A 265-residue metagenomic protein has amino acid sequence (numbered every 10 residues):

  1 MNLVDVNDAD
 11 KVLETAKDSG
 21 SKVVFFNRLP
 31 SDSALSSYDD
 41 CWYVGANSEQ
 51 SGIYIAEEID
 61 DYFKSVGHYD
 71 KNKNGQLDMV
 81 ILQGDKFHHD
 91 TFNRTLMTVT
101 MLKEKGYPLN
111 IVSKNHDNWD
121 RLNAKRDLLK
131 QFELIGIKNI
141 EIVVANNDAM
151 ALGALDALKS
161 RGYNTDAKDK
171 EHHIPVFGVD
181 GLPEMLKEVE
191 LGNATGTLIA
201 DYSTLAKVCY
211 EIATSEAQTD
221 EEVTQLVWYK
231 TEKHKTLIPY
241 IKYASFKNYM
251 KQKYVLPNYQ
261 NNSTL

Functional and structural regions predicted by a protein language model:
M1-S19, V23, T98, V112-K187: Hydrophobic alpha-helical
V12-Q50, N74-G75, P183-E190: Flexible loop/hinge segments that line or gate small-molecule binding clefts
Y38-E49, G84-H88, V112-N118, N139-I142 (+1 more regions): Second-shell loop/turn segments in exported
Y43-Q76, A124-K125, G181-M185, D201-D220: Hydrophobic alpha-helical segments within soluble ligand-binding/sensing domains
S51-I55, H89-P108, N123, D127 (+1 more regions): Short, solvent-exposed amphipathic alpha-helices that sit in or adjacent to ligand/effector-binding or catalytic
G75-K86, D201-L265: Hinge/cleft segment of the Venus flytrap/periplasmic-binding protein
D78-I81, K103-R121: Short beta-strand elements in bilobed, periplasmic/extracellular small-molecule ligand-binding domains
N139, D156-S203, K207, E211-E232 (+1 more regions): Exported/periplasmic ABC-transporter solute-binding proteins
